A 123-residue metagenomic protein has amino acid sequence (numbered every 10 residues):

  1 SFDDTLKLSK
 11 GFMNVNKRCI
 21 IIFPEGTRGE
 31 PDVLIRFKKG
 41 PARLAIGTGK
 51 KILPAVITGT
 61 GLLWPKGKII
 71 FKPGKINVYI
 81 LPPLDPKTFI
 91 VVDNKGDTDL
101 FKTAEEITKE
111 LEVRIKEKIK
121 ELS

Functional and structural regions predicted by a protein language model:
S1: Catalytic core of membrane glycerolipid acyltransferases/transacylases, capturing the structured, soluble-facing
T5-S123: Non-catalytic C-terminal accessory region of glycerolipid acyltransferases and related lyso-lipid remodeling enzymes
